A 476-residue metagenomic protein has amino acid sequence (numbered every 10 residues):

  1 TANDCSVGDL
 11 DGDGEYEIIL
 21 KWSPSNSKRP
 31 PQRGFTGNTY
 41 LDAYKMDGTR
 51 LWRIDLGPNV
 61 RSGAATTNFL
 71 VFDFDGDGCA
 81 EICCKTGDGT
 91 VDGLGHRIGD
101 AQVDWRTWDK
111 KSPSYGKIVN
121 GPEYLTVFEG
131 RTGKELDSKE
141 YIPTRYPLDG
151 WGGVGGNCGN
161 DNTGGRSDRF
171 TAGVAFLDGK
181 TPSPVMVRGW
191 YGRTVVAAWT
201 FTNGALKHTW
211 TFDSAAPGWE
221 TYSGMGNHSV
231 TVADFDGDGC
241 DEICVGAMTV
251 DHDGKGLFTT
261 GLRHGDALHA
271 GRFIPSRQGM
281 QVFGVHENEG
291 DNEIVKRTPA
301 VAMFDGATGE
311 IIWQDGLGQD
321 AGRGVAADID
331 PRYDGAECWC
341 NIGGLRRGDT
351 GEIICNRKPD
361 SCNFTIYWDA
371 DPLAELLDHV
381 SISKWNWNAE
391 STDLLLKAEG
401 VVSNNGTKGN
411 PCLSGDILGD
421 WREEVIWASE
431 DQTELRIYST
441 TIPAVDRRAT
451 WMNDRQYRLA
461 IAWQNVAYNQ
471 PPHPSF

Functional and structural regions predicted by a protein language model:
T1-F476: Beta-propeller-forming repeat regions
